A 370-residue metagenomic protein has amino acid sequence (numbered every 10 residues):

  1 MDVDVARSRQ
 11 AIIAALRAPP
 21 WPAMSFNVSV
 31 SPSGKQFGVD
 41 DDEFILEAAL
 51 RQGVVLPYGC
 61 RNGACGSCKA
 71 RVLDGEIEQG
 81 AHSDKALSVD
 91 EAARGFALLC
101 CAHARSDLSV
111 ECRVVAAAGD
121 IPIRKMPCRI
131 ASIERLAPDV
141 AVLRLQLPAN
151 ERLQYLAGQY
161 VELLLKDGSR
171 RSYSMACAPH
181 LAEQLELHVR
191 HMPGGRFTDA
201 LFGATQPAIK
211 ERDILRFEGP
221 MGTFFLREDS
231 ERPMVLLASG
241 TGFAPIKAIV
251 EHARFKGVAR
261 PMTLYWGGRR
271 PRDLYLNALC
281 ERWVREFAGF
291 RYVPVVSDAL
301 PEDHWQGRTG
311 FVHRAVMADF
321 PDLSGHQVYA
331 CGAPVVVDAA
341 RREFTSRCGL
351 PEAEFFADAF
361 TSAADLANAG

Functional and structural regions predicted by a protein language model:
D2-A102, L108, P261-G370: Reductase modules of NAD(P)H-dependent flavoproteins
S29, K125-E134, R144: Short amphipathic
L73-E76, R113-V115, K166, P220: Short, surface-exposed secondary-structure boundary micro-motifs
A97-D120, D213: Short, structured interface segments
D120-C128, D167-R170: Short coil-to-beta-strand transition motifs
A131, P138-L236, I249-F255, R270 (+2 more regions): FAD-binding FR-type
G158, G242, A333: Short, conserved phosphate/pyrophosphate- and ester-handling motifs at nucleotide-, phospho-/glycolipid
